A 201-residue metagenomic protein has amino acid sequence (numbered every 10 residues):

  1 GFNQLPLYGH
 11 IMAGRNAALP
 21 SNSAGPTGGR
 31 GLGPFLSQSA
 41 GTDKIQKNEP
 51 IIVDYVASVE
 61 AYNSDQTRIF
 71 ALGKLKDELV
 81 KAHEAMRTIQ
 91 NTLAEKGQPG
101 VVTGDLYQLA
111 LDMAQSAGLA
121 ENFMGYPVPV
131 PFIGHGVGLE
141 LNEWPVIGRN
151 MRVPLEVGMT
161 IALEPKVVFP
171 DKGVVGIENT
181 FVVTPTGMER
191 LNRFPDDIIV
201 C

Functional and structural regions predicted by a protein language model:
G1-C201: Active-site neighborhoods and metal-handling regions in enzymes and metal-associated proteins
